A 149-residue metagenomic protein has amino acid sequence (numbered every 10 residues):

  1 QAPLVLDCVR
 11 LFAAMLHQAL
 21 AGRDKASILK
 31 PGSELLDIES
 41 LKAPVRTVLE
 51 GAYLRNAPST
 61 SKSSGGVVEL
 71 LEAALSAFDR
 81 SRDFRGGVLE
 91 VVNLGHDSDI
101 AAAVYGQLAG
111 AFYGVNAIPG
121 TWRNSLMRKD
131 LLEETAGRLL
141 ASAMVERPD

Functional and structural regions predicted by a protein language model:
Q1-A14, E69, A73-D149: Catalytic phosphate/nucleotide-handling subdomain of diverse soluble enzymes
H17-G95, L140-R147: Accessory "access/gating" subregions that flank catalytic or transport cores
